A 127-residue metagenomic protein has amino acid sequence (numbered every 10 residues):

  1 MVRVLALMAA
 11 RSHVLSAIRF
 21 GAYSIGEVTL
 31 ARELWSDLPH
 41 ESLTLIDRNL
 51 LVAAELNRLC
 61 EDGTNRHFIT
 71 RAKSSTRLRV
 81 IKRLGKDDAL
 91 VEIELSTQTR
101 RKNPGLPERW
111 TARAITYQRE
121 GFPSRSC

Functional and structural regions predicted by a protein language model:
M1-C127: Single, function-defining residue in the core of a domain
